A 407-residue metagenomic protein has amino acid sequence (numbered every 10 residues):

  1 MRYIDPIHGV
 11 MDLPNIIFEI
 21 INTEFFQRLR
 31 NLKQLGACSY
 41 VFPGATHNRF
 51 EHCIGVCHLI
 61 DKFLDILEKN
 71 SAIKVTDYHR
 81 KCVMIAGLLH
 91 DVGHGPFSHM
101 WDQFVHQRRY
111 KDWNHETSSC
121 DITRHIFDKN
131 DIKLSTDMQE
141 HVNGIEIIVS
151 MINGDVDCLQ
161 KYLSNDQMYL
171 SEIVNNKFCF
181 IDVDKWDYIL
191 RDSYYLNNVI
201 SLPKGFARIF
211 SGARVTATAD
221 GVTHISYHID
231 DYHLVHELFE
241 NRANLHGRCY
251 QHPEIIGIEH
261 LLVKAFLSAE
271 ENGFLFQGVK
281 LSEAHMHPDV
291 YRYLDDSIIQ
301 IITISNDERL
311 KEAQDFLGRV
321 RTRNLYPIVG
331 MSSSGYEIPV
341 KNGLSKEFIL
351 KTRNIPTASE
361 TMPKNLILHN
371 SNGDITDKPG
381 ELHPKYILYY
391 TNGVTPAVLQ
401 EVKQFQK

Functional and structural regions predicted by a protein language model:
M1-I85, G93-S332: Sequence-structural signature of the catalytic-core scaffold of metal-dependent phosphohydrolases that act on
K280, A284, Y291-K407: A positional "C-terminalness" feature that preferentially activates on distal terminal regions of long, nucleic
